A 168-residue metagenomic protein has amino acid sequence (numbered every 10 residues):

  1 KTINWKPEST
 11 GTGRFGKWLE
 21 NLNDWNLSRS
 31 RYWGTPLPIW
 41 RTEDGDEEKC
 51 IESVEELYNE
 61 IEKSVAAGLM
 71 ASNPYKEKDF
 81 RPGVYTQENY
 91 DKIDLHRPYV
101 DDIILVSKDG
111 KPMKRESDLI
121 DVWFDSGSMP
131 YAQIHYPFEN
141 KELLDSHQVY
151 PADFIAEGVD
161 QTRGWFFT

Functional and structural regions predicted by a protein language model:
K1-T168: Structured secondary-structure scaffolds
